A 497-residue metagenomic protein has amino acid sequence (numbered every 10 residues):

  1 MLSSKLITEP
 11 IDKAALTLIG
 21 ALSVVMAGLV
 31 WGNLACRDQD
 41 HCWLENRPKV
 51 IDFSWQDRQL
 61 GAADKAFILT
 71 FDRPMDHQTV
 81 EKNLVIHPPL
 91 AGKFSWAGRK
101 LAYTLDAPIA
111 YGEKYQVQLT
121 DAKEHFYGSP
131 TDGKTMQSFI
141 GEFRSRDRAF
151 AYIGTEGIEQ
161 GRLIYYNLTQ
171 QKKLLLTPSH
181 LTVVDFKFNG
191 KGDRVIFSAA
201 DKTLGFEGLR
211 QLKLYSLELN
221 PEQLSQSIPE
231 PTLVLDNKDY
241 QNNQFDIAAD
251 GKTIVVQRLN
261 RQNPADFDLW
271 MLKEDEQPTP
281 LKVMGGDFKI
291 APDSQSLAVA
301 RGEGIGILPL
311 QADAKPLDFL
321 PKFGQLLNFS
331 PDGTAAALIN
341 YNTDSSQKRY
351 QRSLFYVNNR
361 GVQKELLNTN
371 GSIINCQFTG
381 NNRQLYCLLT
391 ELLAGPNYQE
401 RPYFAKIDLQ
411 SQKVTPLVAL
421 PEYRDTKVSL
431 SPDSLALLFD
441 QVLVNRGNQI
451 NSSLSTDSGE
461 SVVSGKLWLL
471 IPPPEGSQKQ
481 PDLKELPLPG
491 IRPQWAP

Functional and structural regions predicted by a protein language model:
L2-D147, Y165-D193, S198-A200, G205-R210 (+16 more regions): Acidic, low-complexity Ser/Thr/Gly/Pro-rich repeat segments typical of extracellular/periplasmic and surface-exposed
F150-A151, V195, K252-I254, L297 (+3 more regions): Hydrophobic beta-strand positions that form the internal "hydrophobic ladder" of WD40/Gbeta-like beta-propeller blades
G154-L163, P178-L181, A199-L214, L235-Q241 (+9 more regions): A flexible loop/linker signature enriched in serine peptidases of the S9 family
E159, T169, K191, R210 (+11 more regions): Short loop/turn segments that connect beta-strands within the blades of beta-propeller domains, predominantly WD40
Y165-N167, Q211-E222, L269-D275, R352-N359 (+2 more regions): Beta-propeller blade signature
P278-M284, A291, I307-P321, L326-P331: Core solenoid repeat modules with strong leucine/isoleucine-rich periodicity, prominently canonical LRR arrays but also
N375, T426-K427: Long alpha-helical repeat scaffolds
S429, D440-P497: Blade-level signature of beta-propeller repeat domains, shared across WD40, Kelch, NHL, RCC1 and BNR/Asp-box propellers
